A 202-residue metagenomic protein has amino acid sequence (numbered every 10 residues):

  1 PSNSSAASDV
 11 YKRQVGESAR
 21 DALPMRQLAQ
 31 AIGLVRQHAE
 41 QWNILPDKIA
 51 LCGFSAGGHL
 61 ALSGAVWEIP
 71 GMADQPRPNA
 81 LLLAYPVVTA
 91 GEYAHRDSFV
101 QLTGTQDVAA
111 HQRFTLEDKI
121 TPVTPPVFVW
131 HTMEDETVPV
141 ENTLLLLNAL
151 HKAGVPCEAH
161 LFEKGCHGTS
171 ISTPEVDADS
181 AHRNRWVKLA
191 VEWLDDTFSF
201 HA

Functional and structural regions predicted by a protein language model:
P1-Y11: Single conserved hydrophobic/aromatic residue that forms the stacking wall/gate of nucleotide- or nucleobase-binding
A19-Q41, R185-K188: Alpha/beta-hydrolase active-site loop
Q30-D97, H111: Primarily recognizes the serine-hydrolase "nucleophile elbow" in alpha/beta-hydrolase and SGNH/GDSL folds
P86-K119, P125: Mobile cap/lid helix-loop segments that gate and shape the active-site cleft of serine hydrolases
V123, V129-H131, D135: Short beta-strand/loop motif that positions the catalytic acidic residue of the alpha/beta-hydrolase fold
M133-E136, K164-C166: Acidic beta-to-alpha connecting loop that harbors the catalytic carboxylate
E136-L145: Conserved alpha/beta-hydrolase "acid-adjacent" motif
L144-A202: C-terminal catalytic histidine-bearing segment of alpha/beta-hydrolase fold enzymes
